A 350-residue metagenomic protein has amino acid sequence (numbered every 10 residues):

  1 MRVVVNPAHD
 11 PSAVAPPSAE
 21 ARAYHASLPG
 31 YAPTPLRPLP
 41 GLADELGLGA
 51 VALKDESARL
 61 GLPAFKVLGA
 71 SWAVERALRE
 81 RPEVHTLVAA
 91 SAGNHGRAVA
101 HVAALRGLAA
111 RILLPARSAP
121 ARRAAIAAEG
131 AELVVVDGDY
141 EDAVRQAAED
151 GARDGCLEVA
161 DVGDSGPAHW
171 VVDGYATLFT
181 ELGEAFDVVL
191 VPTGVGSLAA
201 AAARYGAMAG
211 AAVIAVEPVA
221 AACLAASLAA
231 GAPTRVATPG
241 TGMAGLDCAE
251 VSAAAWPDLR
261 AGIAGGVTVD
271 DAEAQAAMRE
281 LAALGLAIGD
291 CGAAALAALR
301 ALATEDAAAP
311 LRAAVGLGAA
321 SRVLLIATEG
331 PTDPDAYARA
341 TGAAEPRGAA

Functional and structural regions predicted by a protein language model:
M1-A350: PLP-dependent amino-acid enzyme catalytic core
